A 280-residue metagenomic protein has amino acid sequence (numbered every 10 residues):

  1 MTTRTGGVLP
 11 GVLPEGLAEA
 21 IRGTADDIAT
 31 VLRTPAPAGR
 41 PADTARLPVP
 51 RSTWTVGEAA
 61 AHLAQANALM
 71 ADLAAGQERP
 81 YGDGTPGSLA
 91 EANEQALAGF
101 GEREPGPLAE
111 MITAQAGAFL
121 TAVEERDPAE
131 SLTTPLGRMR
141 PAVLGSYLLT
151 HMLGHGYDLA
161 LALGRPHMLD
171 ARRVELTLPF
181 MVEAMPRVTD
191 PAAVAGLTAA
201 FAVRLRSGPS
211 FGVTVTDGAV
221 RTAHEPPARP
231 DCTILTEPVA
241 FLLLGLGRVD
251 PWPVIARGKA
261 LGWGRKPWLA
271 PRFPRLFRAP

Functional and structural regions predicted by a protein language model:
T2-G16, A68-T133, D170: Short, helix-capping/interhelical loops that line the mouth of catalytic, cofactor-, or ligand-binding pockets
G6-A61, A71-D72: An N-terminal domain-cap segment
P14-I21, V56, P105-I112, G145-L148 (+1 more regions): Hydrophobic packing residues in well-ordered alpha-helices of helical domains and bundles
L32-V49, A116-S146: Acidic interhelical loop/turn segments
D43-G87, T134-D190: Short, contiguous alpha-helical
G76, P226-P280: C-terminal interaction segments
L176-V213, D217: A glycine-rich beta-turn/hairpin centered on an aromatic-Pro dipeptide
P209-T233, E237: Acidic/His-leaning functional-site neighborhoods
